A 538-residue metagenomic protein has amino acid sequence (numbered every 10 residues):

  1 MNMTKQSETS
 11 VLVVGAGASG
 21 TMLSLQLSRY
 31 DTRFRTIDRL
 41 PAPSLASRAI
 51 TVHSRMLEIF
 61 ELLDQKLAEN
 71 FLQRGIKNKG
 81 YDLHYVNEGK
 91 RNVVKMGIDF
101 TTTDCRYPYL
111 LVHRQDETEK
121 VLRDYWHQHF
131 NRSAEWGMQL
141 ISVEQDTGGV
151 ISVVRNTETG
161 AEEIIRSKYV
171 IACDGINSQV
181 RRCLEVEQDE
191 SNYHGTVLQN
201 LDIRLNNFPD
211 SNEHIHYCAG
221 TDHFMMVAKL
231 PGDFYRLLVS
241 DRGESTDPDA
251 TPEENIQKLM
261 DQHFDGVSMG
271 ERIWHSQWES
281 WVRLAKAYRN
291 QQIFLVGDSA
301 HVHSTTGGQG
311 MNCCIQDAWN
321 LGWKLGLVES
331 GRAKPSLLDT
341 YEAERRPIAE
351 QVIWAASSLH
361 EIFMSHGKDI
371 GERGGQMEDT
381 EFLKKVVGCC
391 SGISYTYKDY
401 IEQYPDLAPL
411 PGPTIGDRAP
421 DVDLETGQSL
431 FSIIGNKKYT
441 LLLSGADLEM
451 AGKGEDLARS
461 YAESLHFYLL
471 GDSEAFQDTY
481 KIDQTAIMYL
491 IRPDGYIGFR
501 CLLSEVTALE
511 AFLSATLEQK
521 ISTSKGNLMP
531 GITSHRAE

Functional and structural regions predicted by a protein language model:
N2-V14, R29-Y30, R39, D82-C105 (+4 more regions): Helical substrate-recognition/capping region of FAD-dependent monooxygenase/halogenase enzymes
S7-T9, T159-Y169: Core beta-strand elements of the Rossmann-like FAD/NAD(P) dinucleotide-binding domain in flavoenzyme oxidoreductases
G20-T21: N-terminal Rossmann-fold NAD(P) dinucleotide-binding loop
S28-R48: Glycine-rich FAD pyrophosphate-binding loop
R48-H127: Active-site-adjacent segment of FAD-dependent monooxygenases/related oxidoreductases
Q65, D124, Y169, C173-W281: Conserved FAD-binding catalytic core of PHBH/FMO-like flavoproteins
W136-V150: A conserved short coil-to-beta-strand element within the FAD-binding core of flavoproteins
D249-C313, I348, V352-A356: FAD/FMN-dependent oxidoreductases across multiple families
